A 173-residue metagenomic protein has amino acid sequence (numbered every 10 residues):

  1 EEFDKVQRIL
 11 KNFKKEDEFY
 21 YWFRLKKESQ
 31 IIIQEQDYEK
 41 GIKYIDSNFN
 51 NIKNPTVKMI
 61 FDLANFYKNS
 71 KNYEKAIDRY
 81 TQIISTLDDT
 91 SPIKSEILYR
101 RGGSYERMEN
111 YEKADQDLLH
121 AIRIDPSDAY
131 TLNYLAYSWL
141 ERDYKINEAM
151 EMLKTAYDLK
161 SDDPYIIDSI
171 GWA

Functional and structural regions predicted by a protein language model:
F13, S47-F49, I83, H120-A121 (+1 more regions): Canonical positions in the second alpha-helix
E16-D17, N51-I52, T86-T90, I124 (+1 more regions): Structural marker of alpha-solenoid helical repeat scaffolds
F23-R24, M59, I93, I97 (+2 more regions): TPR alpha-solenoid repeat register
Q30, N65, G103, Y137-S138 (+1 more regions): Residue-level recognition of tetratricopeptide repeat
E35, S70, M108, R142-D143: Structural motif corresponding to the intra-repeat A-B loop/turn of tetratricopeptide repeats
